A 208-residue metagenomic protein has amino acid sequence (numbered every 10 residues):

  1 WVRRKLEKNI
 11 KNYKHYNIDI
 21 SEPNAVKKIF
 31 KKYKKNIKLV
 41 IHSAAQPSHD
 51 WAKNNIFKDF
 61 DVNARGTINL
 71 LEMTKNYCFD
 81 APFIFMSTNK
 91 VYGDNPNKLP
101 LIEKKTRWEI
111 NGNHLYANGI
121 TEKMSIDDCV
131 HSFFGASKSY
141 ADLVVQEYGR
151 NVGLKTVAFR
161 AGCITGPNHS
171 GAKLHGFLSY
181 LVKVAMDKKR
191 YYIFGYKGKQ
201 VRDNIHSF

Functional and structural regions predicted by a protein language model:
W1-G162: N-terminal Rossmann-like NAD(P)+-binding domain of SDR-like oxidoreductases, especially those catalyzing
I10, K188, F208: Acidic-histidine catalytic/liganding microenvironments
P23, F57, L178, G198-K199: Alpha-helix N-cap/helix-start and coil->helix boundary motif
A52, G119-S132, T156-S170, Y180-I205: A conserved pocket-lining segment of Rossmann-fold NAD(P)-dependent short-chain dehydrogenase/reductase
M86, G176, Q200: A conserved catalytic-core signature of glycosyltransferases
N89, S207-F208: A general structural signal for short secondary-structure boundary/capping elements
K98-P100, G171-Y180: A glycine/serine/threonine-rich, flexible loop-to-helix segment that serves as the NAD(P) cofactor-binding "lid"
